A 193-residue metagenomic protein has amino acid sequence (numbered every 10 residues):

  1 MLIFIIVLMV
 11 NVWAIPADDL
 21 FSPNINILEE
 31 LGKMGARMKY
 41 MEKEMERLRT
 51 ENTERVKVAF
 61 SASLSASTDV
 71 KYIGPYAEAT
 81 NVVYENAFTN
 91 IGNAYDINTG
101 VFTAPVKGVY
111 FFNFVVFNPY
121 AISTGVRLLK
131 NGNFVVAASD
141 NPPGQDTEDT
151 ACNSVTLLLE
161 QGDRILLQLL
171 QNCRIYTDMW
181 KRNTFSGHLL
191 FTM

Functional and structural regions predicted by a protein language model:
M1-A94: Assembly "stalks" and propeptides
L8-P16, V116-Q161, L166-L169, T177 (+1 more regions): Terminal beta-strand-rich extracellular "head" domains that mediate receptor/glycan or other ligand binding
A59, S123-G125, R182-T184: Exposed beta-strand and adjacent loop surfaces of beta-rich binding modules that mediate intermolecular recognition
S61-S63, V83, V101-T103, T156-L158: Generic structural detector for well-ordered beta-strands
S63, N113-V115, Q168, H188: Residue-level recognition of well-ordered beta-strand positions that form the cores of beta-sheet-rich folds across
N86-D96, N141-E148: Extracellular beta-rich ligand/substrate-recognition surface
N90, A94-R127: Beta-rich globular "head" domains
Y176-M193: C-terminal interaction-tip segments
